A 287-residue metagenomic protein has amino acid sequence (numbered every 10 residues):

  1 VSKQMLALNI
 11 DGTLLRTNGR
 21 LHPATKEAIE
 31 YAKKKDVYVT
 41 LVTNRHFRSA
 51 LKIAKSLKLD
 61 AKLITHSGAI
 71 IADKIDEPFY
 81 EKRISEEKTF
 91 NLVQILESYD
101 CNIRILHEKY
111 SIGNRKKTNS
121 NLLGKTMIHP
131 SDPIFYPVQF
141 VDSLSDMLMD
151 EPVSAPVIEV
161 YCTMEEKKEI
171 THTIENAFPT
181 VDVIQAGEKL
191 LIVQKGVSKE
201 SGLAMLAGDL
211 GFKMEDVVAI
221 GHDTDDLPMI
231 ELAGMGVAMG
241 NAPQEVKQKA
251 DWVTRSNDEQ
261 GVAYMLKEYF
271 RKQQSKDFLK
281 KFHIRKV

Functional and structural regions predicted by a protein language model:
V1-M5, N9, R16, H22 (+1 more regions): Mg2+-dependent phosphoryl-transfer enzymes with acidic/Ser/Thr/Gly-rich catalytic loops
L21-M127: Active-site phosphate-binding/coordination module
T25, A50-A54, I170, I174 (+3 more regions): Hydrophobic packing residues within well-ordered alpha-helices of enzyme cores
K33-K34, E97, E175, E231 (+1 more regions): Anion (oxyanion) recognition and catalysis
D36-T40, L59-A61, V157, E215-D216 (+1 more regions): Short active-site oxyanion
L57-L59, H66-S67, A177-F178, L232-A233 (+1 more regions): Short, structured coil segments at secondary-structure junctions
D60-S67, K125, D182-I184, G236-G240 (+1 more regions): Short hydrophobic/aromatic-enriched beta-strand-loop microsegments
I95, Y99-C101, L106-I220, T224 (+2 more regions): Conserved acidic, metal-coordinating active-site core of Asp-based, Mg2+-dependent phosphoryl-transfer enzymes
